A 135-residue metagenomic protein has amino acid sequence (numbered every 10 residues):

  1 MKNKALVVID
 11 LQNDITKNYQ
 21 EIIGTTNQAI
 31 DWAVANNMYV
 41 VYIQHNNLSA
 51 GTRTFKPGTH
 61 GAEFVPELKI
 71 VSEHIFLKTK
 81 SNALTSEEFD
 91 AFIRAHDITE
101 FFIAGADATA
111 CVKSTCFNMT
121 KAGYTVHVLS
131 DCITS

Functional and structural regions predicted by a protein language model:
K2-L6: Extreme N-terminal starter segment of soluble prokaryotic enzymes
L11, H45-N47, D131: Active-site loop/turn elements of alpha/beta-hydrolase fold enzymes, especially the short glycine-/histidine-rich
Q12-N18: Short acidic, Gly/Ser-rich segments with clustered Asp/Glu that frequently serve as metal-coordination loops in enzyme
D14, N46-N47, S81, A106-T109: Short glycine-rich anion-binding loops that position phosphate/pyrophosphate groups of nucleotides and phosphorylated
E21-F101: Active-site alpha/beta core segments
F102-G105, G123-S135: A short glycine-rich beta-strand->turn/loop micro-motif centered on a GG-aromatic cluster
V112-A122: Short Gly/Thr/Asp-enriched flexible loops that form oxyanion-binding sites at enzyme active sites
